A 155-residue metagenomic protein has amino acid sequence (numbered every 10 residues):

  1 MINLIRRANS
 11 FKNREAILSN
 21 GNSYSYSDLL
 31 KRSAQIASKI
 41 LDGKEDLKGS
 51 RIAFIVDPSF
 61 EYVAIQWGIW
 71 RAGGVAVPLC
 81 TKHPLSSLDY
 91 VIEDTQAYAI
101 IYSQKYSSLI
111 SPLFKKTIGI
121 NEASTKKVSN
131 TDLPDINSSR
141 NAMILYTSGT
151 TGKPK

Functional and structural regions predicted by a protein language model:
N3-S25: AMP-dependent adenylate-forming
R6-R7, D57-F60, S107: AMP-binding (ANL) adenylation modules
K12, S129-Y146, K153: Conserved pre-ATP/AMP-binding loop-to-beta segment of ANL
R14, K48-S50, S138: Phosphate-coordination loops involved in phosphoryl transfer and adenosine-cofactor binding
N22, A37-H83: Conserved AMP-binding/adenylate-forming
I52, A97-S103, K115-I120: Short, hydrophobic beta-strand segments that form beta-sheet elements in well-ordered domains
T81-I110, V128: Conserved ATP-dependent adenylate/AMP-binding module captured primarily in the ANL superfamily
